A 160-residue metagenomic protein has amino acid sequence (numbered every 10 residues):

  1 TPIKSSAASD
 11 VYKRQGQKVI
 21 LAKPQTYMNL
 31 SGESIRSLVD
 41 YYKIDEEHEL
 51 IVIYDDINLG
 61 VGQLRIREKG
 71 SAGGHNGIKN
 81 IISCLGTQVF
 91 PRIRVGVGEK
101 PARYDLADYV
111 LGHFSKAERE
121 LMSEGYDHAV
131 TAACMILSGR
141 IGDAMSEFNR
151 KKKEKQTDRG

Functional and structural regions predicted by a protein language model:
T1-A8, Y12: Single conserved hydrophobic/aromatic residue that forms the stacking wall/gate of nucleotide- or nucleobase-binding
S5, Q15, E46-E47: Short loop/turn elements that form and flank the Walker-type P-loop nucleotide-binding site in RecA-like NTPase cores
K13-S31: Short, structured active-site "lid" loops
K23, I51-Y54, I93-G98: Short beta-strand segments
P24-Q25, D56-I57, F114: Fold-independent oxyanion-binding glycine-rich loops and adjacent beta-strand/coil segments at enzyme active sites
I35-S83: Conserved beta-loop-beta/alpha segment of the NTase-like Rossmann-fold superfamily that binds/positions NTPs
G62-G160: Phosphate-binding/catalytic loops
